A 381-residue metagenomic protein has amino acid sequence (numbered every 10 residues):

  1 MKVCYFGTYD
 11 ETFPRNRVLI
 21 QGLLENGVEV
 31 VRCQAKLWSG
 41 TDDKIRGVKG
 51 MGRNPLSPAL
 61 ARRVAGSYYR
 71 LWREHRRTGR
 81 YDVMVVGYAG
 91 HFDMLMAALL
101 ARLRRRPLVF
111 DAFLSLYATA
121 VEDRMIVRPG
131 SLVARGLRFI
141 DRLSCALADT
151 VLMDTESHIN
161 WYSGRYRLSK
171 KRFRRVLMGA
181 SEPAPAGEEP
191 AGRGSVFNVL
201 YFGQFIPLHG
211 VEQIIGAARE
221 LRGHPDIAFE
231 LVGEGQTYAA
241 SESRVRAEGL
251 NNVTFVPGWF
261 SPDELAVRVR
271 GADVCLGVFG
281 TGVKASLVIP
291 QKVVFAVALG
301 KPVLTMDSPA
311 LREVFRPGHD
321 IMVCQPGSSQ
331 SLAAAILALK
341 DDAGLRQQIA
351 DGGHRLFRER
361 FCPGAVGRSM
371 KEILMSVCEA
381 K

Functional and structural regions predicted by a protein language model:
C4, A191-R219, E230: Conserved donor-binding/catalytic core segment of Leloir-type glycosyltransferases
Q34, A134, R138-G187, G194 (+1 more regions): Donor nucleotide-sugar binding/catalytic pocket of nucleotide-sugar-dependent glycosyltransferases
S39-P55, V109-F139, M178, P183: Acceptor-binding helix/loop patch of EC 2.4 sugar-transfer enzymes, predominantly nucleotide-sugar-dependent
Y69-R73, L99-L103, F110, S131-V151: Membrane-proximal helix-turn-helix segments that form the acceptor-binding/catalytic region of lipid-linked
H209, W259-R268, D273-V297, L304-F315: Nucleotide-sugar-dependent
V232, A239-V267, G271: Nucleotide-activated donor-binding/catalytic signature segment of Leloir-type glycosyltransferases, i.e., the conserved
P317-S329, A338-A343: Conserved acidic donor-binding segment of nucleotide-sugar-dependent glycosyltransferases
A338, L345-E359: A short, well-ordered alpha-helix in the C-terminal region of glycosyltransferases
